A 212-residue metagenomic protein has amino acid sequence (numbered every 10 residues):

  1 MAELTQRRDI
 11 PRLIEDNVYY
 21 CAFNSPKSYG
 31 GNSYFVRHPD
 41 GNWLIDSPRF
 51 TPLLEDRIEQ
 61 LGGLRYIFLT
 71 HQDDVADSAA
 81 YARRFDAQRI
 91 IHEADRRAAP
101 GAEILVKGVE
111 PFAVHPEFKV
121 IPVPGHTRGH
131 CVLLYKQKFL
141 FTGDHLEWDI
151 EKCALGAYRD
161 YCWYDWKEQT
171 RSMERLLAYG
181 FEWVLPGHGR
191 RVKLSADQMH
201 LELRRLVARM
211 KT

Functional and structural regions predicted by a protein language model:
A2-D16, D56-E59, A79-R128, Y161-E182: Metallo-beta-lactamase
R7-L54, C131-W148: Conserved beta-strand hairpin/beta-sheet module of binuclear metal-dependent hydrolase folds, prominently
F23-S33, E93-D95, A99-A102, V106-K107 (+1 more regions): Active-site-proximal loop/helix segment associated with metal-binding centers of metalloenzymes
G41-W43, G63-Y66: Short active-site oxyanion
N42-L44, F50-T51, A87, R97 (+1 more regions): Metallo-beta-lactamase
I45-P48, L69-H71, H92-E93: Short His-Asn-centered micro-motif
L64-D74: Metallo-beta-lactamase
T70, D77-A80, R89, F139 (+1 more regions): Redox- and metal-dependent alpha/beta enzyme cores, enriched for Fe-S-associated oxidoreductases and cofactor-handling
